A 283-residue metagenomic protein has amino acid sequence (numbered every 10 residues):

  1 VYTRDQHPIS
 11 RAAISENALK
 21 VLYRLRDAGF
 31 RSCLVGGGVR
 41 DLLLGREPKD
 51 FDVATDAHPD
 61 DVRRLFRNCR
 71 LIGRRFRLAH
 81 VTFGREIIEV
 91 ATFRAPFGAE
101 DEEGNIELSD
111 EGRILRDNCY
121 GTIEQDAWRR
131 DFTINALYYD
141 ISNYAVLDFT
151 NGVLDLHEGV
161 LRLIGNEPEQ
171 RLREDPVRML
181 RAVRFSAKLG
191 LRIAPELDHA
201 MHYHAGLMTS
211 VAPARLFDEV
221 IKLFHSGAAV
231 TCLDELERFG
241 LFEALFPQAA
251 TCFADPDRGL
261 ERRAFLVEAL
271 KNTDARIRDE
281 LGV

Functional and structural regions predicted by a protein language model:
V1-V283: Catalytic cores of the polymerase beta-like nucleotidyltransferase superfamily and closely associated nucleotide
